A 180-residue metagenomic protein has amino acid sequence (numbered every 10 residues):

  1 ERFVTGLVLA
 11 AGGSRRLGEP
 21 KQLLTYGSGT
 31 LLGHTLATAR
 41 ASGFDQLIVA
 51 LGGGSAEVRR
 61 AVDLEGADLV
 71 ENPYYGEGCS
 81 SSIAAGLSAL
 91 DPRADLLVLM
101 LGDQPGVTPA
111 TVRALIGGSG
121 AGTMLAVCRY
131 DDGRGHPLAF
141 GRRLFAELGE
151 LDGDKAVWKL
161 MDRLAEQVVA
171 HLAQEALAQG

Functional and structural regions predicted by a protein language model:
E1-R2, A146-G180: Conserved alpha/beta core of the MobA/IspD/sugar-nucleotide pyrophosphorylase nucleotidyltransferase superfamily
R2-R134, L164-H171: Nucleotide and nucleotide-moiety/phosphate-recognizing core
L31, F140, G153: Short acidic-hydrophobic sequence patches enriched in Asp/Glu that either
G135-E147: Conserved nucleotide-sugar donor-binding and metal-coordinating catalytic region shared by glycosyltransferases
